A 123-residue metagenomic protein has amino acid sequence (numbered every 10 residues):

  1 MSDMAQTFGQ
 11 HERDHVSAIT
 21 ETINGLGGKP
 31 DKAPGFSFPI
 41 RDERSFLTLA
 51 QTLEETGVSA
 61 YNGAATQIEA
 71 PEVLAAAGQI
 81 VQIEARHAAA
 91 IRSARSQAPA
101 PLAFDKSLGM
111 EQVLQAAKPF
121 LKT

Functional and structural regions predicted by a protein language model:
M1-T123: All-alpha RGS (Regulator of G-protein Signaling) helical domain and cognate RGS-like helical scaffolds
